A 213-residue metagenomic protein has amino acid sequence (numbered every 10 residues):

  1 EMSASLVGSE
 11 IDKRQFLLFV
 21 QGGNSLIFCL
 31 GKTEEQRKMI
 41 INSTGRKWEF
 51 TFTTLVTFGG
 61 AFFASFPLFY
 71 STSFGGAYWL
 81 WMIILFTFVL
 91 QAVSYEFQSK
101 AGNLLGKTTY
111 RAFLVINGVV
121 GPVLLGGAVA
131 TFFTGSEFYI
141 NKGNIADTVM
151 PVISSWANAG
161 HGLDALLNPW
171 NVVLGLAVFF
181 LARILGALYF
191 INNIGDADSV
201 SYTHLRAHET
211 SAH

Functional and structural regions predicted by a protein language model:
E1-M2, L6-Q15, T203-A212: Conserved small/polar residues in nucleotide/adenosyl-binding loops
R14-Q15, G75-F86, L166-L181: Alpha-helical transmembrane segments
R14-W48, V56-F58: N-terminal signal-anchor module of multipass membrane proteins
L18-I27, A92-N103, E137-N144, F179-V200: Juxtamembrane interface elements at the cytosolic ends of transmembrane helices in multi-pass membrane proteins
I40-T44, L105-I116, S199-R206: Membrane-interface segments at loop-to-transmembrane junctions
K47-G121: Membrane-interface helix-loop-helix modules in multi-pass inner-membrane proteins
A77-Y78, V93-V172: Membrane-interface helix-loop-helix junctions at boundaries between adjacent transmembrane segments
G162-G175, S201-R206, S211: Membrane-water interface at loop-to-transmembrane-helix junctions
